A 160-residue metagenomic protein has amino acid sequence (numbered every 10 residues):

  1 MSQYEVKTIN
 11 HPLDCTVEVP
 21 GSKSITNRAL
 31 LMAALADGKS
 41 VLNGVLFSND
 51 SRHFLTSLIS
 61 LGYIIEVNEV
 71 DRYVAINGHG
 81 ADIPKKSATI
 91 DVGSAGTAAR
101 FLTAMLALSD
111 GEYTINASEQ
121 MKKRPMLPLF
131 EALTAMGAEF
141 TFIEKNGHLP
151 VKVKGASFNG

Functional and structural regions predicted by a protein language model:
M1-G160: Structural preference for solvent-exposed beta-strand-turn elements and adjacent flexible terminal/loop segments within
